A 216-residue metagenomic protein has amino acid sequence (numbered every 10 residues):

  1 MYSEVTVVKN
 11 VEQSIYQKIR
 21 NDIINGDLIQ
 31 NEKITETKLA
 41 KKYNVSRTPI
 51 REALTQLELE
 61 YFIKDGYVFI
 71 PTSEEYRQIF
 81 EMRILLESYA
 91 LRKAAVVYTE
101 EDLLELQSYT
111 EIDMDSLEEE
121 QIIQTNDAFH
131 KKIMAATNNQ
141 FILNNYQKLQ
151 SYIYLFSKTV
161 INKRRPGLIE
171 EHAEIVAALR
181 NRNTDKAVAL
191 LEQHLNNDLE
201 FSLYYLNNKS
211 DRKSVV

Functional and structural regions predicted by a protein language model:
M1-V96, R212, V216: Short linear motifs at protein or domain termini
M1-Y2, V188-V216: C-terminal effector-binding regulatory domain of bacterial HTH transcription factors
D22, G26, E60, Y152-F156 (+2 more regions): A short secondary-structure junction motif
L39, T55, L86, A90 (+4 more regions): Hydrophobic side chains within alpha-helical segments
Y43, T137-N138, L206: A broad structural signal for alpha-helix termini and local helix breaks/kinks
R83, V96, E100-T159, L168-A178 (+1 more regions): Conserved amphipathic alpha-helical segments that form helical-bundle/coiled-coil interaction surfaces
K163: Bacterial carbohydrate/catabolite-sensing allosteric modules
